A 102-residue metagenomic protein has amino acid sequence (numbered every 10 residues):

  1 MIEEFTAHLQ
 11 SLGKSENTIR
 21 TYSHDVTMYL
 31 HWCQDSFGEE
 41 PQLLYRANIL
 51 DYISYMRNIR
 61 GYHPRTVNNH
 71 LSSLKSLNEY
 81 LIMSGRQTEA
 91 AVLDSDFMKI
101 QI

Functional and structural regions predicted by a protein language model:
E3-N17, S23-I102: N-terminal core-binding DNA-recognition domain of tyrosine recombinases/integrases
